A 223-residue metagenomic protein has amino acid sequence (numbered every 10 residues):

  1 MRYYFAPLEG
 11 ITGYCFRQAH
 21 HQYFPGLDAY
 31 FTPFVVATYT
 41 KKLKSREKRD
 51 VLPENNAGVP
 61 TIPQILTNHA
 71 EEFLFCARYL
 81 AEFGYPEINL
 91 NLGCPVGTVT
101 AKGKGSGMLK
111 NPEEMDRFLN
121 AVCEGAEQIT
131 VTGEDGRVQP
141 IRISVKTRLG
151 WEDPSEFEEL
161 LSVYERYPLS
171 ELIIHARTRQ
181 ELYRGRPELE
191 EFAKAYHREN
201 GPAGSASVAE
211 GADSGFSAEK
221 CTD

Functional and structural regions predicted by a protein language model:
M1-D223: Flavin-dependent oxidoreductase catalytic cores
